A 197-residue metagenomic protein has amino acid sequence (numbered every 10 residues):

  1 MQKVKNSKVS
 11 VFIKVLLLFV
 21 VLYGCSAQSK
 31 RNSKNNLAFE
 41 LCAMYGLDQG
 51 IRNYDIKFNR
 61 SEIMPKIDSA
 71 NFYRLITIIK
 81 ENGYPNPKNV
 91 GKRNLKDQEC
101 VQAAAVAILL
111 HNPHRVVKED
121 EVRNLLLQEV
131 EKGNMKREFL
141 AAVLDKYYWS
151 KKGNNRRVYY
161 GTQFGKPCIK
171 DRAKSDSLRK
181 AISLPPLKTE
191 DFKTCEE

Functional and structural regions predicted by a protein language model:
M1-K34: Bacterial Sec-dependent N-terminal signal peptides
V21, K80, K180: Short polybasic/polar patches that bind polyanions
S26, P167-I169, T194-E196: Sequence contexts marking disulfide-bonded cysteines in secreted/extracellular proteins
K30-W149: N-terminal helix-rich structural modules
P85, L184-K188: Short coil/loop linkers at secondary-structure junctions
R93-N94, T189-E197: Short linear loop/turn motifs
D120-L184: An amphipathic alpha-helical core segment
